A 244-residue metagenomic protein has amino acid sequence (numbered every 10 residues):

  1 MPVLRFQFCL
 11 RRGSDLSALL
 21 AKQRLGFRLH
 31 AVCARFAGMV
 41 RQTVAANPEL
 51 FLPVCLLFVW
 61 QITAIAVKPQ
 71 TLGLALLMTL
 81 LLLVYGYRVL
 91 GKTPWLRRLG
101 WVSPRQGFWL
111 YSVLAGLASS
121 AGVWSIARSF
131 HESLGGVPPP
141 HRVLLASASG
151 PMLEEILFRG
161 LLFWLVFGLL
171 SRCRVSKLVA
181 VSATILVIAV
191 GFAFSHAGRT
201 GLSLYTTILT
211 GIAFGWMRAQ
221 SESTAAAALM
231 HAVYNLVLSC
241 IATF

Functional and structural regions predicted by a protein language model:
M1-F8, R12: Short, basic, low-complexity termini and linkers enriched in Ser/Thr/Gly/Pro that act as targeting/leader peptides
L19-R41, R98-G100, V175: Membrane-interfacial, low-structure loops and terminal tails that flank and connect transmembrane helices in multi-pass
L29, R41-G91: Alpha-helical transmembrane segments in multi-pass membrane proteins
C33-A45, Q70-L80, R105-S119, A213: Alpha-helical transmembrane segments of integral membrane proteins, especially early/N-terminal helices
L56-A64, A118-S125, A189-A197, N235-C240: Aromatic-anchored segments of alpha-helical transmembrane domains
A66-P69, L90-L157, F167-V175: Juxtamembrane helix-loop-helix connectors linking adjacent transmembrane helices in multi-pass membrane enzymes
P140-F244: Transmembrane helix-loop-helix hairpins at the membrane interface of multi-pass integral membrane proteins
